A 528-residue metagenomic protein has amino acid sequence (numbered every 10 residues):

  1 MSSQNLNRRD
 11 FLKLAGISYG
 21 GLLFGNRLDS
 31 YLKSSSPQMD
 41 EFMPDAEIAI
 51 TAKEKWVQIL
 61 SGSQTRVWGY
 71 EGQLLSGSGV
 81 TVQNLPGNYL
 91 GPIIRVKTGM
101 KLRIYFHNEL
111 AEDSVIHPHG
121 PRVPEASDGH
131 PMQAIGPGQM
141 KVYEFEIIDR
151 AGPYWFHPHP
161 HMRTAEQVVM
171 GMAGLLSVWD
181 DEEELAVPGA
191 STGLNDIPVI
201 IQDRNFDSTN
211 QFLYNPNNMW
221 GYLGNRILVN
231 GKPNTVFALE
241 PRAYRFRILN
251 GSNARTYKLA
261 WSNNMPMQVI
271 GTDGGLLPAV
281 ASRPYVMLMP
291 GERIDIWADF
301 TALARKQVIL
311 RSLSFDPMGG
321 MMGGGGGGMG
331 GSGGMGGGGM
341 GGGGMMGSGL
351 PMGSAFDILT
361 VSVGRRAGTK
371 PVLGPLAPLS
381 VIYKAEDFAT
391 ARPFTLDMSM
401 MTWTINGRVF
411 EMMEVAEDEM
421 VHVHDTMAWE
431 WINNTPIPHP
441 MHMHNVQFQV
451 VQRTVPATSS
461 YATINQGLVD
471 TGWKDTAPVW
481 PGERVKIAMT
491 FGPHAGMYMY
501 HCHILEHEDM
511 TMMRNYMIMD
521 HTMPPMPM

Functional and structural regions predicted by a protein language model:
M1-D10: N-terminal secretory signal peptides
Q4, A15-G16, L28-W297, M318-D397 (+4 more regions): Histidine-centered copper-binding motifs that mark active-site loops of extracellular/periplasmic copper enzymes
E146-R150, D299-R305, T490-A495: Short, surface-exposed loop/turn segments at beta-strand-coil junctions that are enriched for proline with nearby
Y154-H159, L303-D316, H494-I504: Short, surface-exposed ligand- or partner-binding patches at beta-edge/loop junctions that are enriched in aromatics
N263-G274, F410, N434-V469, A495 (+2 more regions): Active/binding-pocket-proximal capping segment
Y285-M287, G472-V479: Extended, solvent-exposed segments with strong compositional bias
L288, A298, E417-V421: Extracellular/surface-associated beta-sandwich interaction domains
P393-W403, F410-V450, D475-A495, H501: C-terminal substrate/ligand-recognition segments
